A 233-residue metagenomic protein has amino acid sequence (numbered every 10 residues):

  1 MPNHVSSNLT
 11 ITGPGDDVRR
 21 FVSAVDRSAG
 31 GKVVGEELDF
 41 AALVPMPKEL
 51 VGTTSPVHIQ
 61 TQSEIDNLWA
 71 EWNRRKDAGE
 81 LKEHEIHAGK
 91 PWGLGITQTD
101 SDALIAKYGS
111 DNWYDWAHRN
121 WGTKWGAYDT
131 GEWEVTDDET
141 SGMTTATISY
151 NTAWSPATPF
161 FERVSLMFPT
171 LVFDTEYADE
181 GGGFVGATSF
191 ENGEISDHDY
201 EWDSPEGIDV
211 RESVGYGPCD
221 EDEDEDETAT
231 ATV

Functional and structural regions predicted by a protein language model:
M1-V233: Intrinsic low-complexity, intrinsically disordered or marginally ordered coil/linker segments
